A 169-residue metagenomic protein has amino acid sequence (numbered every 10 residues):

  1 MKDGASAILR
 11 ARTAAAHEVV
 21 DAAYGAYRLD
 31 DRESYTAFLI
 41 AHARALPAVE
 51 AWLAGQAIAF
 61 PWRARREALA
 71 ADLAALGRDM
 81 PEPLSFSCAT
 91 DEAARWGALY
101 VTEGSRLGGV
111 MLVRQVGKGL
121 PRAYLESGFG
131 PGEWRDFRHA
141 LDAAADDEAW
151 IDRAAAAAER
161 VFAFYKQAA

Functional and structural regions predicted by a protein language model:
M1-A169: Metal- and O2-centered redox machinery and metal/ROS homeostasis
